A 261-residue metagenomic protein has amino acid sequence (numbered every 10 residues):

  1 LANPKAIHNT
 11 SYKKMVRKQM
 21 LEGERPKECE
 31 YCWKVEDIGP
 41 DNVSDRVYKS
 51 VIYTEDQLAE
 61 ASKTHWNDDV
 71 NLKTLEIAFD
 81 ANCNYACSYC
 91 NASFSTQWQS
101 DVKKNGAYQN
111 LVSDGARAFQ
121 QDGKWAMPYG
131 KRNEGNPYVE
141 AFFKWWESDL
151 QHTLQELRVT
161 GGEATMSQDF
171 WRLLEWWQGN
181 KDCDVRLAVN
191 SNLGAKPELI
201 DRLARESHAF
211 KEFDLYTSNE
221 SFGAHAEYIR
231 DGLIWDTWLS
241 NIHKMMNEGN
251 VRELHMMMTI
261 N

Functional and structural regions predicted by a protein language model:
L1-G39, W238, V251-E253: C-terminal accessory region of radical SAM enzymes
E30, N84, S88-N91: Cys/His/Pro-rich metal-binding microdomains
W33-V35, C90-T96: Detector for the c-type heme attachment site
G39-K73, C83-Y85, G106: Recognition helices and adjacent regulatory flanks at domain boundaries
D56-W66, E134-S148, P197: A Trp-anchored, charged/polar loop motif used as the substrate-binding/catalytic surface of acyl/ester-handling
L72-N82, S93-Y138, H152-Q168, N180-L199 (+2 more regions): Core AdoMet radical
F143, L174, I200-A204, L239-M246: Generic structural signal for well-ordered alpha-helices, preferentially at hydrophobic/aromatic core positions
K144-L150, E175-N180, L203-H208: Leucine-rich repeat
